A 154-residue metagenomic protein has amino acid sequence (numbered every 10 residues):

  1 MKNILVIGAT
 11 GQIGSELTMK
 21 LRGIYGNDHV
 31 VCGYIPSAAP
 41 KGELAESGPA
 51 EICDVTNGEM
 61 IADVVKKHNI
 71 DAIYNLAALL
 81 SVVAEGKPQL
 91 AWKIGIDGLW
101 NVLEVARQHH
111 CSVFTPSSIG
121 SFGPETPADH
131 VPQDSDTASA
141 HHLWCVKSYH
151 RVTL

Functional and structural regions predicted by a protein language model:
I4-I24: N-terminal Rossmann NAD(P)H-binding glycine-rich loop of SDR-like oxidoreductase domains
I7, G33, I73-L79, V113-I119: SDR active-site strand-loop-helix element
Y25-A39: Conserved glycine-rich Rossmann-like NAD(P)H-binding loop of the short-chain dehydrogenase/reductase
A45-N57: Rossmann-fold cofactor-recognition segment
V55-I94, V105: NAD(P)H-binding glycine-rich loop region in Rossmannoid oxidoreductase-like domains and their noncatalytic homologs
W92-L99, V146-K147: Short alpha-helix in the Rossmann-fold core of NAD(P)-dependent oxidoreductases
W100-H142: Conserved Rossmann-fold NAD(P)-dependent oxidoreductase catalytic core, especially the SDR/UDP-sugar
A140-L154: Active-site Tyr-X1-5-Lys
